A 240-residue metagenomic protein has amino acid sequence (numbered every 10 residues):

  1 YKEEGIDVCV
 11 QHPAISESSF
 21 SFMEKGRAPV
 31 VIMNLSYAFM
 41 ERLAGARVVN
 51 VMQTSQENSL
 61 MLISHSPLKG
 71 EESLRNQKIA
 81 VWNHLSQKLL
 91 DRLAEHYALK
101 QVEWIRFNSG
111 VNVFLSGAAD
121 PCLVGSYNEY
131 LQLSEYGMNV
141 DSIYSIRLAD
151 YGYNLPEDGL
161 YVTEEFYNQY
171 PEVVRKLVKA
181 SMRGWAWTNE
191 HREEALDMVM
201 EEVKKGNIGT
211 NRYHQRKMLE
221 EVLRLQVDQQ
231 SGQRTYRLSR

Functional and structural regions predicted by a protein language model:
K2-F107, V113-G125, I146-L148, N154: Short, glycine-/small- and polar/acidic-enriched structural segments that line small-molecule recognition paths
G5, R27, I32-L35, R42 (+8 more regions): Sec/Tat-exported extracytoplasmic proteins
F20, L35, Q87-D91, V111 (+7 more regions): Extracytoplasmic/secreted envelope proteins and their assembly/folding machinery, especially bacterial periplasmic
T54-L62, N139-Y170, V174, V178 (+1 more regions): Periplasmic-binding protein-like
N108, N128-L131, N139-V140: Flexible, acidic/glycine-enriched loop-and-adjacent beta/alpha segments that face the extracytoplasmic/periplasmic side
Y127-E129, A149-G152, E202-V203: Glycine-rich beta-alpha junction loops
Q169-R240: Secondary-structure end/capping motifs
